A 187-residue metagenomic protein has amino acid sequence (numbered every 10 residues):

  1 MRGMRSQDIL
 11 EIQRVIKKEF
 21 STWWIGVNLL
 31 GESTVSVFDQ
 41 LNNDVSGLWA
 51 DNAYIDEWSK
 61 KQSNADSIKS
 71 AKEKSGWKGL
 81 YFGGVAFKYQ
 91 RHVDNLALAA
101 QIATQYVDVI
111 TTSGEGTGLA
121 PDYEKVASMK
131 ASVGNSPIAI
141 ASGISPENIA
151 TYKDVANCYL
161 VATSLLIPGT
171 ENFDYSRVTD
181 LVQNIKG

Functional and structural regions predicted by a protein language model:
M1, N43-K61, Y106-A120, S142 (+1 more regions): Glycine-rich phosphate-binding active-site loops on the catalytic face of alpha/beta enzymes
R5-G31, N64-G83, P121-P146, V178-G187: Alpha-helix-loop-beta-strand connector modules within alpha/beta enzyme cores
I9, H92-L96, L119-D122, E171: Alpha-helix N-cap/helix-start motif
I25, E32-V45, R91-I102, S132 (+1 more regions): Catalytic cores of alpha/beta
G31-G114: Conserved anion-binding
S70-E73, N95, S145-A150, A156-G187: Alpha/beta catalytic cores of nucleotide-metabolism and tRNA/nucleoside-modifying enzymes
K78-K88, V133-N135, Y159-E171: A broadly tuned preference for mixed-charge, low-complexity surface segments
Q101-S113, L119-E124, S128, S132 (+2 more regions): Internal alpha/beta core interface subdomains
